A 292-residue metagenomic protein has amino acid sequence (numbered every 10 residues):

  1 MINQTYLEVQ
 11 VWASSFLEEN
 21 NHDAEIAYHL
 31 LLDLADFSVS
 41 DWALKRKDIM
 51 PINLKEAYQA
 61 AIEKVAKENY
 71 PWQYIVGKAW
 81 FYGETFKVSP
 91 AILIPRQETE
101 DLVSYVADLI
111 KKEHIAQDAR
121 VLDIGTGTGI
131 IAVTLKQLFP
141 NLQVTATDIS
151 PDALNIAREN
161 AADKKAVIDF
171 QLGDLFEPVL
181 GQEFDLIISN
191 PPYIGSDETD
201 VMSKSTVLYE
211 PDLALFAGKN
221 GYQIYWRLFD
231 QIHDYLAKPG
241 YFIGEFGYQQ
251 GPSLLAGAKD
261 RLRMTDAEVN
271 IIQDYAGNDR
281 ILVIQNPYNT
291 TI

Functional and structural regions predicted by a protein language model:
M1-S15, K111-D118, D260, M264 (+2 more regions): Short, Lys/Arg-enriched, disordered terminal segments
M1-V76: N-terminal auxiliary segments of SAM/dcSAM-dependent transferases
Q10, A27-Y28, Y58-Q59, W72 (+7 more regions): A general structural signal for well-ordered alpha-helical segments in protein cores
D23, A35, W42, W80 (+3 more regions): N-terminal secretory/membrane-targeting helices
S40, R46, E68-W72, G77 (+6 more regions): Glycine-rich, flexible loop/turn motifs
L54, P95-E98, I224: An acidic site on a long C-lobe helix of protein kinase domains
Q59-F139, V144, P151-E159, V283: SAM-dependent Rossmann-like transferase core, predominantly class I methyltransferases with a strong bias toward
N141-L142, T147-Y288: S-adenosylmethionine
